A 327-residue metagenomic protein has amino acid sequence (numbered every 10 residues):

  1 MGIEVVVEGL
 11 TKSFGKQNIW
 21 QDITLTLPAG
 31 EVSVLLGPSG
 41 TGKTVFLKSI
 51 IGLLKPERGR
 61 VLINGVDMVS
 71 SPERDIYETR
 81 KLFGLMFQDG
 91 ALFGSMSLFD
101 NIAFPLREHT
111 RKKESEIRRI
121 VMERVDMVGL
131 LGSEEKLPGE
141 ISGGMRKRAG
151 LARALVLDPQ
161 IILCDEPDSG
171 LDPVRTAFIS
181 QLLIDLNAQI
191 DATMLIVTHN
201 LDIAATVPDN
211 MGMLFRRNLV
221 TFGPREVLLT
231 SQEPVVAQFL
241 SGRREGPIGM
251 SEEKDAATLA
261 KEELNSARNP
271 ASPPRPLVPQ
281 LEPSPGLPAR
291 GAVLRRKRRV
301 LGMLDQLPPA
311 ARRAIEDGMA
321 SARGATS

Functional and structural regions predicted by a protein language model:
I51: Helix-to-loop junction immediately C-terminal to a conserved catalytic motif
V66-D67, E114-S133: Conserved ABC ATPase "signature" region
L137-I141, M145: Conserved ABC ATPase signature
V156-Q160: A short, proline-enriched helix->beta-strand linker immediately N-terminal to the Walker B motif in ABC-type P-loop
I162-D165: Catalytic Walker B motif of ABC-type/P-loop ATPase nucleotide-binding domains
